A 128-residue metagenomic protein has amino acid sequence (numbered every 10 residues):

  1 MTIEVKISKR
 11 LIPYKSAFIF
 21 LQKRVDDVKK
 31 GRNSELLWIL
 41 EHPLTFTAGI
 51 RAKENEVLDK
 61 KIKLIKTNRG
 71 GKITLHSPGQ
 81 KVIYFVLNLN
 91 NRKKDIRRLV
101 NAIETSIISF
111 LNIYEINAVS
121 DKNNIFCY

Functional and structural regions predicted by a protein language model:
M1-Y128: N-terminal lobe of the biotin/lipoate ligase/transferase fold
